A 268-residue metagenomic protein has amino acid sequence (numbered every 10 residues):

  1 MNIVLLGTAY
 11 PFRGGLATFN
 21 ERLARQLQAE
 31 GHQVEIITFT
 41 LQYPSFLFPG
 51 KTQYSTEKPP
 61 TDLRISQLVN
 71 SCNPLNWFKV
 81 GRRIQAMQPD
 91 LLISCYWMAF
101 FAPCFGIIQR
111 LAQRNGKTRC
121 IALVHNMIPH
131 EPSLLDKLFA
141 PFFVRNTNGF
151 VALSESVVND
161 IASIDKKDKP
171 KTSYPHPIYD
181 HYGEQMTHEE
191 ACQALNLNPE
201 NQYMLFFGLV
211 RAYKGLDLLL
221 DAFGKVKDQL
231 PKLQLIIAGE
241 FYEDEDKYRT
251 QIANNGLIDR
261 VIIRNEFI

Functional and structural regions predicted by a protein language model:
A9-R13, R25-A86, V157, A162 (+2 more regions): N-terminal strand-loop element at the rim of the active site of nucleotide-sugar-dependent glycosyltransferases
F39-Y43, F207, Q234-K247, E266: Glycosyltransferase donor-sugar binding loop
I65-C72, K79-P103, T118-I121: Short N-terminal targeting/anchoring amphipathic segment
G116-R119, M127-N146, N159, M186-T187: Nucleotide-sugar donor phosphate/pyrophosphate-binding loop at the beta->alpha transition of glycosyltransferases
R145-H188: Donor nucleotide-sugar binding/catalytic pocket of nucleotide-sugar-dependent glycosyltransferases
G183-L197, T250: A short helix/loop element that forms part of the nucleotide-sugar donor recognition site in Leloir-type
N198-K214, L220-F223, I236: Conserved donor-binding/catalytic core segment of Leloir-type glycosyltransferases
D246-F267: Nucleotide-activated donor-binding/catalytic signature segment of Leloir-type glycosyltransferases, i.e., the conserved
